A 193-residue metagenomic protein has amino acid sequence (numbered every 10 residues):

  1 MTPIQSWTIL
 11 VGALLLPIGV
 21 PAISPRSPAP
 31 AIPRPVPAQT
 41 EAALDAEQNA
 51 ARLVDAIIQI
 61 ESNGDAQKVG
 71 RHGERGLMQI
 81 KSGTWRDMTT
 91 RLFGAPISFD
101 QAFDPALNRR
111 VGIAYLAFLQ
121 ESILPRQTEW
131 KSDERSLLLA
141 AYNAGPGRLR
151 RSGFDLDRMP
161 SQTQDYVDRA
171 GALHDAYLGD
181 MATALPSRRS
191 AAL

Functional and structural regions predicted by a protein language model:
T2-W7, V11-R71, T84, G94 (+5 more regions): Export/targeting segments at the very N-terminus of extracytoplasmic proteins
L44-R52, R75, Q79, F99-R110 (+2 more regions): Soluble non-cytosolic domains of exported or imported proteins
D55, Q59, M78-S82, L139-A140 (+2 more regions): Generic alpha-helical structural context detector
G70-L92, L138-A141, R158: Short, surface-exposed glycine/acidic/tryptophan-bearing loops
M78, P146, M159-L193: Cell-wall glycan
R86-R151, V167-A176: Alpha-helical segment that forms one wall of the substrate-binding/catalytic cleft in peptidoglycan-active domains
S152-L156: Short conserved catalytic/interaction loops centered on acidic-Pro-aromatic/His motifs
